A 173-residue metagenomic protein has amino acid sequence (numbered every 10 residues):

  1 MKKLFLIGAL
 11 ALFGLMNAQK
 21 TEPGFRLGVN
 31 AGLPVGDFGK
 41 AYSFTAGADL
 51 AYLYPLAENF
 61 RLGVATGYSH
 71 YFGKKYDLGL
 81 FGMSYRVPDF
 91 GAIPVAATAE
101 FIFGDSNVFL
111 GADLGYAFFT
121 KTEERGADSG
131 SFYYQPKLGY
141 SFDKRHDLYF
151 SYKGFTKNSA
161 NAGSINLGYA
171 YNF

Functional and structural regions predicted by a protein language model:
M1-G24: Cleavable N-terminal export/targeting peptides
L4-L10, N59, N107, Y140: Small-residue packing motifs within transmembrane alpha-helices
A18-L62, A162-F173: Short glycine/proline- and aromatic-enriched beta-strand/turn motifs that initiate or cap beta-hairpins
E22, S69-Y76, S129-F173: Predominantly the C-terminal beta-signal and adjacent terminal strand-loop region of outer-membrane beta-barrel
V29-L33, A48-Y54, T66-Y68, V95-F101 (+4 more regions): Residues on the lipid-exposed face of transmembrane beta-strands in outer-membrane beta-barrel proteins
L33-A41, S69-A92, F118-G130, N158-A160: Flexible, solvent-exposed loop segments that connect beta-strands
N59-L62, S106-L110, K144-F150: Repeated loop/turn-to-beta-strand initiation elements of outer-membrane beta-barrel proteins
R61-Y71: Short, surface-exposed acidic-centric catalytic microdomains
